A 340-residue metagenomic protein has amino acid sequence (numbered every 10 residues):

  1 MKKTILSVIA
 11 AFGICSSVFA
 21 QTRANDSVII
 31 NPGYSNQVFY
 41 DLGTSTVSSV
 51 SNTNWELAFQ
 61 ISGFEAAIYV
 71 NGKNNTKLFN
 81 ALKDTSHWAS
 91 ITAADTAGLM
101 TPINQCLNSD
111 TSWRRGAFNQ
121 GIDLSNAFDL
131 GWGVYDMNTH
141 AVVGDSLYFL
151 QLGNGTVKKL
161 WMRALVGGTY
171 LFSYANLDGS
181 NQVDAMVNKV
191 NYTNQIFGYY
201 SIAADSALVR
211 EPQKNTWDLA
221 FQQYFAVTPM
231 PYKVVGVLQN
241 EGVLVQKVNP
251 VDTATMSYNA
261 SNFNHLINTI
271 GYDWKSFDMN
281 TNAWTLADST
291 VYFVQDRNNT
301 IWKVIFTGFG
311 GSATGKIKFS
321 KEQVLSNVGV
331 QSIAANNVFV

Functional and structural regions predicted by a protein language model:
M1-T4, A20: Positively charged n-region of N-terminal signal peptides that target proteins for export
T4-F12: N-terminus-biased targeting/localization segments
T4-I5, F277, V338: Residue-level detector of intrinsically disordered/flexible regions characterized by low predicted structural confidence
A10, V18-A20: Boundary at the C-terminal end of the N-terminal hydrophobic targeting segment
Q21-S326: Surface-exposed, beta-sheet-biased, low-hydrophobicity segments with strongly acidic/polar composition
Q323-V340: Residue-level detector of functionally pivotal "anchor" positions at catalytic/ligand-binding pockets or at interdomain
